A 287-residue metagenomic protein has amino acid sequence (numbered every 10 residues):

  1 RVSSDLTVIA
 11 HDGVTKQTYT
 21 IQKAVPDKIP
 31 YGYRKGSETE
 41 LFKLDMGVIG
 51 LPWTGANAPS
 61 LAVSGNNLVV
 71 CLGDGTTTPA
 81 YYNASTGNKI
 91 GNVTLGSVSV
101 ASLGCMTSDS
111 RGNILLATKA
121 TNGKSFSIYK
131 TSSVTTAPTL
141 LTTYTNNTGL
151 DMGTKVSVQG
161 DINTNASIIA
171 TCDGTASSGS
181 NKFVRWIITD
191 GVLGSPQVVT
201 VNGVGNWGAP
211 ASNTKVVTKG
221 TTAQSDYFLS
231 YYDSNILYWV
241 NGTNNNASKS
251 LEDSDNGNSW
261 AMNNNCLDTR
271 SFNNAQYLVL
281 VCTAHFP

Functional and structural regions predicted by a protein language model:
R1-Y33: Beta-rich interaction/scaffold domains
P30-V48, N88-V98, T135-T148, V192-G205 (+1 more regions): Beta-propeller fold detector
K43-T77: Beta-strand-rich domains and repeat architectures in extracellular enzymes and scaffolds, especially beta-propellers
G50-L61, S97-R111, T143-N163, N202-T221 (+1 more regions): Repeated scaffold domains used in trafficking and secretory/extracellular systems, primarily beta-propellers
N66-V70, G112-L116, N163-A170, T222-F228 (+1 more regions): Entry beta-strands of beta-propeller and related beta-repeat scaffolds
T76-Y81, T121-K130, S167-I169, D173-T189 (+2 more regions): Structural motif
N83-A120: Blade-loop segments of beta-propeller domains
K119-S178: Asp-box/WD-like beta-propeller blade repeats and closely related beta-sheet repeat scaffolds
